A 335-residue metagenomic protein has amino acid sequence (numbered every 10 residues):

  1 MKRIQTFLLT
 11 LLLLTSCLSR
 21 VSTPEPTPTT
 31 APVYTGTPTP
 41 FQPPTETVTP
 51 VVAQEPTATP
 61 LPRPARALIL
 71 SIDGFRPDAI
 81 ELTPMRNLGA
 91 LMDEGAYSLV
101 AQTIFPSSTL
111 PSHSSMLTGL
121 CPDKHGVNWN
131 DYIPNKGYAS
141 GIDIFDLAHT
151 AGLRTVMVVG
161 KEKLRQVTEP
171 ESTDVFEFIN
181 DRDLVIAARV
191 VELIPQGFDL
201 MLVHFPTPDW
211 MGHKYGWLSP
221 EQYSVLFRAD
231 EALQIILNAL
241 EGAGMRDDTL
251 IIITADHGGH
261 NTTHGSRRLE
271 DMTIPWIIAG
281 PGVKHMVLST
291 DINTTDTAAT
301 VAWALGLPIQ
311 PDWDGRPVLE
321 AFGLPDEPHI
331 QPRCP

Functional and structural regions predicted by a protein language model:
F7-S16: Bacterial N-terminal signal peptides
C17-P62, H329-P335: Ser/Thr-rich, Proline-interspersed low-complexity disordered segments
P62-R76, A90-M92, M116, A148 (+5 more regions): Beta-strand elements within well-structured catalytic alpha/beta cores of enzymes that handle phosphate/sulfate esters
R63-P64, G74-Q196, W303, R316-A321: Active-site-proximal alpha/beta segments of enzymes that process anionic O-linked groups
L68-I69, N87, V225-R268, V301: Metal-dependent active-site segment of extracytoplasmic phospho-/sulfohydrolases and closely related
H113, L117, R267-P308, L319 (+1 more regions): Substrate-binding rim/cap in mid-to-C-terminal beta-strand-loop elements of soluble/periplasmic
K163-T173, P195-E231, I235: Active-site His/acidic residue clusters
L307-P335: Polar, surface-exposed loop/tail segments that function as active-site lids or cofactor/substrate-recognition elements
